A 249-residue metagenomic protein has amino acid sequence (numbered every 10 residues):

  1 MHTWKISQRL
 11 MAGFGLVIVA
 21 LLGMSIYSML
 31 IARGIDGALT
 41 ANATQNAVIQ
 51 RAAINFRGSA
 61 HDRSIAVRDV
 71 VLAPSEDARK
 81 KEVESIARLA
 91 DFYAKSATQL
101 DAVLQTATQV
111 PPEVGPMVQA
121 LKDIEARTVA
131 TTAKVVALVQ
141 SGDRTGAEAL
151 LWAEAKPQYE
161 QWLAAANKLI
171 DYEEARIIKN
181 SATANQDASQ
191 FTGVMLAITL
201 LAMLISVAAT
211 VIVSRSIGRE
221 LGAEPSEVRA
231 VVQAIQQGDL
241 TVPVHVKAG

Functional and structural regions predicted by a protein language model:
M1-A78, V136-V139, I170, E174-S181 (+1 more regions): Hydrophobic membrane-targeting segments
A38-I124, K134-Q158, I178-K179: Membrane-proximal N-terminal soluble sensing/regulatory segments of transmembrane proteins
L100, A166-N167, G249: Short, surface-exposed, polar/charged, turn-prone segments marking secondary-structure boundaries
R127: Short, well-ordered alpha-helical segments that carry or flank key catalytic/ligand-binding motifs at enzyme/regulatory
L150-A175, Q186: Extracellular/periplasmic juxtamembrane segments that couple receptor/chemosensory ectodomains to their
